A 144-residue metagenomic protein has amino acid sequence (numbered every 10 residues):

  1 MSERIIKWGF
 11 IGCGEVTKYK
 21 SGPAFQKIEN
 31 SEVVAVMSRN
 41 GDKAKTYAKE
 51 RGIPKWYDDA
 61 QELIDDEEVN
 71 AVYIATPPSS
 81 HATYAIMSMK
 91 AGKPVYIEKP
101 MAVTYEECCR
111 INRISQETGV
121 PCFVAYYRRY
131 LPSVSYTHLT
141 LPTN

Functional and structural regions predicted by a protein language model:
M1-R51: N-terminal Rossmann-like dinucleotide-binding module
K7, E32, E68-N70, P94 (+1 more regions): Structural signature of beta-strand start/N-cap positions in the alpha/beta core of ABC transporter nucleotide-binding
G12-S21, I64-V72, V120: A broad helix-preferring feature
R51-I111: Beta-loop-alpha module in the N-terminal Rossmann-like domain of NAD(P)-dependent dehydrogenases, especially those
S80, P100, F123-Y130: Rossmann-like NAD(P)(H) cofactor-binding subdomain of soluble oxidoreductases
R110-Y127: Rossmann-fold dehydrogenase core element
Y136-T143: Conserved small/polar residues in nucleotide/adenosyl-binding loops
